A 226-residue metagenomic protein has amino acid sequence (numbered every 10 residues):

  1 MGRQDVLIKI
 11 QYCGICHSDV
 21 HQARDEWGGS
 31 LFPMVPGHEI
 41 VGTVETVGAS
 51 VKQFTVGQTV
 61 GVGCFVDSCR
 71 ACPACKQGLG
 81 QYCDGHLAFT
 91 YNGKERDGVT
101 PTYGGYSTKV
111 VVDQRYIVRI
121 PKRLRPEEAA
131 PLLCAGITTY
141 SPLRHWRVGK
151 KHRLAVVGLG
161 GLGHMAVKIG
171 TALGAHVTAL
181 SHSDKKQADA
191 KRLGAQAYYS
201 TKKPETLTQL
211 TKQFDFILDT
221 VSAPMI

Functional and structural regions predicted by a protein language model:
M1-C13, E26-K76, Q81, Y103 (+1 more regions): Glycine-rich beta-strand-centered segment in the early N-terminal region that forms part of a ligand/cofactor-binding
S18-R24: Cytochrome P450 core scaffold surrounding the K-helix E-X-X-R motif and the conserved "meander" helix-loop region
M34, E39, L133-C134, L193: Residue-level recognition of transmembrane alpha-helices in multi-pass small-molecule transporters/permeases
C69-V157: NAD(P)H dinucleotide-binding glycine-rich loop of Rossmann-like/cofactor-binding domains, especially the beta1-alpha1
K150-L159, I169-I226: Adenosine-nucleotide cofactor-binding segment
G163-H164: N-terminal Rossmann-fold NAD(P) dinucleotide-binding loop
